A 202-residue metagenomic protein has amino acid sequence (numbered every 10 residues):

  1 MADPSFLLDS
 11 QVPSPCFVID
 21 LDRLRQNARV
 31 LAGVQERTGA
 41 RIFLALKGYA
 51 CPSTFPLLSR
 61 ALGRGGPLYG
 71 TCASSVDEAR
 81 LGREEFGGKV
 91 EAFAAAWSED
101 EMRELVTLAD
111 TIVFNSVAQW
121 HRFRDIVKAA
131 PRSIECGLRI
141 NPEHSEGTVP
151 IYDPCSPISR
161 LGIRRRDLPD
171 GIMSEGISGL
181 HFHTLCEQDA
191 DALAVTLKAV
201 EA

Functional and structural regions predicted by a protein language model:
M1-I19: Generic N-terminal amphipathic, Lys/Arg-enriched alpha-helix
M1-L7, N27, G87, A95 (+1 more regions): Short secondary-structure boundary micro-motifs
A2-P4, Q26-F55: N-terminal glycine-rich anion-binding loops that anchor highly charged ligand groups
L7-L8, V34, M102-R103: Short hydrophobic/aromatic segments of transmembrane alpha-helices and their interfaces
F17-V18, A28, L81: Generic preference for hydrophobic/aromatic residues in regular secondary structure cores
R23: Active-site anion-handling motifs in enzyme catalytic cores
A40-A202: Active-site-proximal beta-alpha core segment in soluble small-molecule metabolic enzymes
